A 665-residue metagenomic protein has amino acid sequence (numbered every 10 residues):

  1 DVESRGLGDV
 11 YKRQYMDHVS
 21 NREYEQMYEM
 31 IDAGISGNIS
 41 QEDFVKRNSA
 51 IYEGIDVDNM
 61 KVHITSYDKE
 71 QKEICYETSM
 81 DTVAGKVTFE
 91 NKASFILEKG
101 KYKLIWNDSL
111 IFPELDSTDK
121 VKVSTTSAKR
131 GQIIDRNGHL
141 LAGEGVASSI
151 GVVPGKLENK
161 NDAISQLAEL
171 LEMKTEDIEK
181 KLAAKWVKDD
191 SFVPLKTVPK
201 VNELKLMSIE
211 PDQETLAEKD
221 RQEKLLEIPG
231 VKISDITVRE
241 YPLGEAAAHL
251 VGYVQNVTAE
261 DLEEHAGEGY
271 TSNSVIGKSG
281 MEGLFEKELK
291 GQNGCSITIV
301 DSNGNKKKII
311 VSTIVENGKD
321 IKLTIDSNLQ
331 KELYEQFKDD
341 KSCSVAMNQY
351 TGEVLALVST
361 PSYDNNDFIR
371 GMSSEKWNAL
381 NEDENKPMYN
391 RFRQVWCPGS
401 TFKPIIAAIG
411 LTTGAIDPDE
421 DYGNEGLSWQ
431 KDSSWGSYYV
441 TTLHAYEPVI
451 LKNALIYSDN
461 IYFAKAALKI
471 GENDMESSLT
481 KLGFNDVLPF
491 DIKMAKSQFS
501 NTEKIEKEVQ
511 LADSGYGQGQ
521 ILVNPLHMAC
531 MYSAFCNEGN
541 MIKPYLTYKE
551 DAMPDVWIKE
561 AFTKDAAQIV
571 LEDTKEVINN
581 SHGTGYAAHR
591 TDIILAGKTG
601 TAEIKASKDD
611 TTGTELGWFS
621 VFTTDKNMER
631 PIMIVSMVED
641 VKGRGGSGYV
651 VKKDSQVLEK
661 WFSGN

Functional and structural regions predicted by a protein language model:
D1-L7, Y11: Single conserved hydrophobic/aromatic residue that forms the stacking wall/gate of nucleotide- or nucleobase-binding
R13-D17, K452: Amphipathic alpha-helical repeat scaffolds
Y15, Q26-Y28, F44, F95 (+1 more regions): Hydrophobic pocket/interface hotspot
N21-N38: Short, well-ordered alpha-helical segments enriched in acidic and aromatic residues
R47-C343, Y363-P387, V395: Extracytoplasmic/periplasmic proteins that interact with beta-lactams or build/remodel peptidoglycan
D58-K61, Y67-Y76, V193-H249, Y253-V254 (+4 more regions): Conserved SxxK-family serine transpeptidase/carboxypeptidase catalytic domain of penicillin-binding proteins
V300-I310, Y350-S400, I405-S636, G646: Beta-lactam-recognizing serine transpeptidase/beta-lactamase-like catalytic domain environment
S344-Q349: Short hydrophobic alpha-helical segments used for membrane anchoring or interfacial signaling
